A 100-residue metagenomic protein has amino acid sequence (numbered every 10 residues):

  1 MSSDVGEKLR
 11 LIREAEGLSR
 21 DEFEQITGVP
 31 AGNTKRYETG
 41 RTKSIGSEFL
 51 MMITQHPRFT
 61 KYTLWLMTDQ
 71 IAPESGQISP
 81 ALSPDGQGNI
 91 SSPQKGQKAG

Functional and structural regions predicted by a protein language model:
M1-E16, I26, A99-G100: A short, Lys/Arg-rich alpha-helix, primarily the initiator
R10, K35, M51-T54: Amphipathic alpha-helical segments within well-ordered protein domains
G17-R36, R41: Short alpha-helical DNA-recognition segment
R41-Q55: Short, basic-rich loop-to-helix N-cap that marks the start of a DNA-contacting helix
L64-G100: Short, charged recognition helix plus adjacent turn of helix-turn-helix-like nucleic-acid-binding domains
